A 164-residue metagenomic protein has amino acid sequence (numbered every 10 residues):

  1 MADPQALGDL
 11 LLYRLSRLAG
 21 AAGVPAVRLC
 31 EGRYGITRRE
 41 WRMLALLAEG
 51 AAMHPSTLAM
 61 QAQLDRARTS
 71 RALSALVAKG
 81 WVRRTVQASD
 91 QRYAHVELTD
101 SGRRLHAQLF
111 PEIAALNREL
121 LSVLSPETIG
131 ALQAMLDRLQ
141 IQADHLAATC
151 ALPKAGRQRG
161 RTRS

Functional and structural regions predicted by a protein language model:
M1-P4, E127-S164: C-terminal regulatory/oligomerization modules of transcriptional regulators
M1-Y34, R163-S164: N-terminal leader segment of winged-helix/HTH proteins
L15, L44-L47, L136: Hydrophobic structural patches
V24-R68, L73, K79, A148-A151: N-terminal helix-turn-helix DNA-binding core of bacterial DNA-binding proteins
L29, Q61, S74-D137: Charged, amphipathic alpha-helical coiled-coil/dimerization segments
